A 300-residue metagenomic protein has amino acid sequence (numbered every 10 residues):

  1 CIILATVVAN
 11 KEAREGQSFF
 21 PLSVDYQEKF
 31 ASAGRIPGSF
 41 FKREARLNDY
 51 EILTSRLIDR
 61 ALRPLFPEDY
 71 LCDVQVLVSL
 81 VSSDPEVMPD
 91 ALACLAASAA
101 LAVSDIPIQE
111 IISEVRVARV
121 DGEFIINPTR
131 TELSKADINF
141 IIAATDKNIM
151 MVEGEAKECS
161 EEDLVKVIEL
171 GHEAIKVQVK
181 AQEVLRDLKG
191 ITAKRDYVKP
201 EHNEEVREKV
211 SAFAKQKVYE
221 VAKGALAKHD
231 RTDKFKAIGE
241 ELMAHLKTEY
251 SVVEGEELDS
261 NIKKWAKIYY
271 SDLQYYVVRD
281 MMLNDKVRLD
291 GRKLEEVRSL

Functional and structural regions predicted by a protein language model:
C1-N10, E201-L300: Extended amphipathic alpha-helical scaffolds
I2-Q75, L80-V87, E153, L300: Glycine-rich, flexible beta-strand/loop modules in the N-terminal catalytic cores of phosphate-handling
I2-T6, S23, Q75-L77, R116 (+6 more regions): Structured core elements
P37, F41-R43, L53, L57 (+3 more regions): Small-residue-enriched alpha-helical segments and adjacent helix-cap loops that form tight helix-helix packing
D49-L57, L71, L92, C159-K166 (+7 more regions): Conserved active-site and cofactor/substrate-binding residues in soluble primary-metabolism enzymes
A61, L92-S104, V167, A174 (+3 more regions): Stable alpha-helical structural segments in soluble proteins, enriched in small hydrophobic residues
P64-E68, A102-S113, F124-I126, L283 (+2 more regions): Active-site phosphate-binding and catalytic loops of NTP-dependent enzymes
D105-H229: Mobile "lid/hinge" segments at catalytic clefts and subdomain interfaces of large enzymes
